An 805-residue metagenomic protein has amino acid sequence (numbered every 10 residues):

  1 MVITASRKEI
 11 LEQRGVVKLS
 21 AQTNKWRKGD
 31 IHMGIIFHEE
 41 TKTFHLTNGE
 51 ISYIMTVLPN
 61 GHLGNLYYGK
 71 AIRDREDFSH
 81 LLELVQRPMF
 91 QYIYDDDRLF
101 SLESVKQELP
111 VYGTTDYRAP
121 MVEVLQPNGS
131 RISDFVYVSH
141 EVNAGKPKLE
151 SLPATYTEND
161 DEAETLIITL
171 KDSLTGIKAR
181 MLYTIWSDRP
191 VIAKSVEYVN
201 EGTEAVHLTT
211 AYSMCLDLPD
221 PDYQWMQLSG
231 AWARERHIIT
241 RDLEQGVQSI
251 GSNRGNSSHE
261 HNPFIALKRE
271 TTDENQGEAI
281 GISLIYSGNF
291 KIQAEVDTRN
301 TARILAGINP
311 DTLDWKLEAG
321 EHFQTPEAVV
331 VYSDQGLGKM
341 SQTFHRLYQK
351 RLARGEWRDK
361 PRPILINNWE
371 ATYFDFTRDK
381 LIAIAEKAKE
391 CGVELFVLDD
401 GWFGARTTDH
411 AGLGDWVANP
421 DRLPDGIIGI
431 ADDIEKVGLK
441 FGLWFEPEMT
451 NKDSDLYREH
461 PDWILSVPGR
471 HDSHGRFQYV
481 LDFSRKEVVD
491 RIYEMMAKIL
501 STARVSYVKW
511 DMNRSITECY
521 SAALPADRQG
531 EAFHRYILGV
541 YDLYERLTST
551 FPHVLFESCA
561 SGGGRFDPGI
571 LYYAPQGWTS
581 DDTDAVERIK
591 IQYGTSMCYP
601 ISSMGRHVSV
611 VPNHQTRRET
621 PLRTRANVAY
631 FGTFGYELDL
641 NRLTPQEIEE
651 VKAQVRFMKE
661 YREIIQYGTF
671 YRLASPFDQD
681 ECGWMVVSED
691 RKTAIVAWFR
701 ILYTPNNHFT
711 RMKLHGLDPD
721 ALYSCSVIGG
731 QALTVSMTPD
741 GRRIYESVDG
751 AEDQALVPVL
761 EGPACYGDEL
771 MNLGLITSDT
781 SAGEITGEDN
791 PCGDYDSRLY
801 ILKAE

Functional and structural regions predicted by a protein language model:
F37, K42-H45, L63-E295, D311 (+1 more regions): Polysaccharide-binding surfaces and accessory modules of carbohydrate-active proteins
E50, V196, G320, I366 (+8 more regions): Conserved, mostly hydrophobic/aromatic
E123, S130-Y137, W315-D334, D794-L802: Short Pro-Gly-centered flexible turn/kink motifs
I265, E274, P676-P719: Carbohydrate-binding surface patches
W357-E494, Y507: Aromatic-lined carbohydrate-binding/catalytic grooves of carbohydrate-active enzymes
E394-W402, I492-P525: Active-site groove signature of glycoside hydrolases
N451, L456-D490, H534-N641: Glycan-recognition surfaces
Y703-E805: C-terminal beta-sandwich/jelly-roll accessory domains of carbohydrate-active enzymes
